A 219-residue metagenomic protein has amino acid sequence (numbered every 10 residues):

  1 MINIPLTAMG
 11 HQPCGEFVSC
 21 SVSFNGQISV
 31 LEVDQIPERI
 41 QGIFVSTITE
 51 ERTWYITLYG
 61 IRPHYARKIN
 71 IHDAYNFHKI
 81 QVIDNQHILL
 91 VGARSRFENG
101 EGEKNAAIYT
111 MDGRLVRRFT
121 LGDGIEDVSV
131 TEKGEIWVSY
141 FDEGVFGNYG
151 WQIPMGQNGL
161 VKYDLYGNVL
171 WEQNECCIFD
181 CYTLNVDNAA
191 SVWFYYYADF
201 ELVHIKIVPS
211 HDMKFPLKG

Functional and structural regions predicted by a protein language model:
M1-Y59, W171-F179, A189: Sequence/structural signature of beta-propeller modules and their immediately flanking N-terminal secretory/stalk
I4-H11, H64-D73, G113-T120, N168-E175 (+1 more regions): A short beta-strand motif characteristic of beta-propeller blades
Q12-N25, I71-Q86, T120-E132, C176-D187 (+1 more regions): Repeated scaffold domains used in trafficking and secretory/extracellular systems, primarily beta-propellers
G26-V30, Q86-L90, G134-V138, A190-W193: Entry beta-strands of beta-propeller and related beta-repeat scaffolds
L31-T49, L90-E101, W137-Q157: Short, conserved, GDST-rich strand-edge loop motifs in beta-rich repeat architectures
Q41-S95: Blade-loop segments of beta-propeller domains
F44-I61, G102-G113, Q152-G167: Beta-propeller blade signature
S129-E201: Solenoidal tandem-repeat scaffolds enriched in leucines and small polar residues
